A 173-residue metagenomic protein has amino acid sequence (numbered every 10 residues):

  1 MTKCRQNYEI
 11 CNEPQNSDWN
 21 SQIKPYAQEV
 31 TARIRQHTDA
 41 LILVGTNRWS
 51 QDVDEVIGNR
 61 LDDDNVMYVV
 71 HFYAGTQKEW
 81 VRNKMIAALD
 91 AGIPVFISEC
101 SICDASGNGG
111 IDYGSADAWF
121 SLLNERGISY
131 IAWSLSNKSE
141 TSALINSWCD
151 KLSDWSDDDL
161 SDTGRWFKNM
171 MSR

Functional and structural regions predicted by a protein language model:
M1-N7, C11-S129, W133-K138, S142-S172: Extracellular glycoside hydrolase catalytic/binding regions
